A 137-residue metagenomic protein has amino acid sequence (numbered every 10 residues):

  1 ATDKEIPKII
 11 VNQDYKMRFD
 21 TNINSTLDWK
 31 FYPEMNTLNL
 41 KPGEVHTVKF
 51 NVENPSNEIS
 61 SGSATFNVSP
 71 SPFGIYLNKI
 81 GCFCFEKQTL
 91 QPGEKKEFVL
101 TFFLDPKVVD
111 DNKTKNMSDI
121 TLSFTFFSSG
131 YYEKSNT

Functional and structural regions predicted by a protein language model:
A1-V11: Short extracytoplasmic/periplasmic juxtamembrane "stem" segments immediately C-terminal to an N-terminal membrane anchor
I10, K41, P55, Q91-K95 (+1 more regions): Surface-exposed coil/turn segments at beta-strand junctions on protein surfaces, enriched
I10-G43: N-terminal edge beta-strand
T26-P33, P72-E86: Short beta-strand and strand-turn-strand segments in soluble, beta-rich domains
L38-E44, G81-V108: Intrinsically disordered, low-complexity Pro/Gly/Ser/Thr-rich segments with frequent PxxP/GP/PP motifs and embedded
K49-V52, L100, L122-F124: Buried hydrophobic-core signal for structured, non-transmembrane domains
N51-E58, L104: Asparagine-centered strand-capping/turn motif at beta-strand->loop junctions
E58-G81, P106-T137: Terminal connector regions
